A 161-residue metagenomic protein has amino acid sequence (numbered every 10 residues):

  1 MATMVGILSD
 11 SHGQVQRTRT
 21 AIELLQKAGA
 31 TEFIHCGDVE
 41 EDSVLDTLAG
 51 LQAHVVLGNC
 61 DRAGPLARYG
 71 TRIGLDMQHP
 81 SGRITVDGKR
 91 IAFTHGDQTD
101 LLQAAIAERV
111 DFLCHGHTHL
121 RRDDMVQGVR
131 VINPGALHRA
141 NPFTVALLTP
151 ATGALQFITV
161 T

Functional and structural regions predicted by a protein language model:
M1-T47, L51, R62, R68-L75 (+1 more regions): N-terminal active-site segment of His-dependent metallophosphoesterases
A2, K27, Q78-D87, M125-Q127 (+1 more regions): Binuclear metal-dependent phosphoesterase catalytic core
I7-S9, E32-D38, H54-N59, F93-H95 (+2 more regions): Active-site neighborhood of phospho(di)ester-bond hydrolases with catalytic His/Asp-centered motifs
H12-R17, E40-S43, C60-L66, Q98-Q103 (+2 more regions): Active-site environment of divalent metal-dependent phosphoester hydrolases
I22-L24, A49, E108-V110, L147-T149: Short, solvent-exposed amphipathic alpha-helical segments in soluble enzyme and RNA/protein-processing domains
L45-G50, T71, Q103-E108, R122-G128: Short loop/helix-cap segments at secondary-structure boundaries that form the rim of catalytic
A53, I91, L155: Hydrophobic anchor at the start of a short beta-strand that flanks the dinucleotide cofactor-binding loop
A63-G88, T99, Q103-E108: Glycine/small-residue-rich loop that forms an oxyanion/phosphate-binding "nest" at active or ligand-binding sites
